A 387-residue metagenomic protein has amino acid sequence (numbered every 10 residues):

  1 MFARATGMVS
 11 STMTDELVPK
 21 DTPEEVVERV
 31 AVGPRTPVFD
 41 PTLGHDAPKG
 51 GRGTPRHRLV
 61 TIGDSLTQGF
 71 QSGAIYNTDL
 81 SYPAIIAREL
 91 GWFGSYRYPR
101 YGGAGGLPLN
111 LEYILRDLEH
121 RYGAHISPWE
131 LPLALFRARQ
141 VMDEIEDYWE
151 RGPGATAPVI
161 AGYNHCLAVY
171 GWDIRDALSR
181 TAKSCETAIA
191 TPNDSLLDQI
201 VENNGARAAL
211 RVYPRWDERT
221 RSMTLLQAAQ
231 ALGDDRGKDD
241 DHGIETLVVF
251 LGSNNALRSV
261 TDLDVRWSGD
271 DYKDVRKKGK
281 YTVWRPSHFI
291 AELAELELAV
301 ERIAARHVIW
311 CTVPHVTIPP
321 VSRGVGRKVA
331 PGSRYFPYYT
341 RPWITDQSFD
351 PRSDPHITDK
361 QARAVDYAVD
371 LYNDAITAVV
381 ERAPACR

Functional and structural regions predicted by a protein language model:
F2-K49, A206-T224: Short coil-to-helix leader/linker segments, especially the first N-terminal amphipathic alpha-helix with its helix
D46-P55, G123-R387: Alpha-helical cap/lid subdomain in secreted, periplasmic, or secretory-pathway luminal O-acyl-processing enzymes
R56-G73: Catalytic nucleophile-elbow at a beta strand-turn-alpha helix junction centered on a G-D-S/GDSL motif, marking
G63, P83-A87, I290-E297: Short, well-ordered alpha-helical packing segments
F70-G73, L90-G94, L251, N255: A generic secondary-structure signal for well-formed alpha-helical elements
G73-N77, D264-V265: Short glycine-enriched, charge-decorated loop/helix-capping segments at active-site entrances that position
N77-F93: Short catalytic helix/loop segments, enriched in acidic residues and glycine and frequently bearing histidine
P99-E119: Acidic helix-start/capping segments at beta-turn-to-alpha-helix junctions
